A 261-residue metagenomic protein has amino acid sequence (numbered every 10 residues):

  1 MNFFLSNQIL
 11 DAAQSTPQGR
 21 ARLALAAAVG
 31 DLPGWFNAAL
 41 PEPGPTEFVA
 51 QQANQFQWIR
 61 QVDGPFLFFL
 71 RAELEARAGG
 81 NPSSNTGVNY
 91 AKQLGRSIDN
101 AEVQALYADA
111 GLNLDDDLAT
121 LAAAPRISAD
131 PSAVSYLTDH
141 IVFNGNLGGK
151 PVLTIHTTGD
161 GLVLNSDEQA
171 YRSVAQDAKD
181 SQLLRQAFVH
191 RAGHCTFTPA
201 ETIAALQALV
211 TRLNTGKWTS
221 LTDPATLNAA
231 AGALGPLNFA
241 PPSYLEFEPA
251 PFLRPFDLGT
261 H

Functional and structural regions predicted by a protein language model:
M1-V142: Accessory cap/linker subdomain of secreted extracellular hydrolases
H140-P151: Conserved serine/cysteine hydrolase catalytic core
L153-H156: Short beta-strand/loop motif that positions the catalytic acidic residue of the alpha/beta-hydrolase fold
T158-D160, A192-G193: Acidic beta-to-alpha connecting loop that harbors the catalytic carboxylate
L162-D167: Conserved alpha/beta-hydrolase "acid-adjacent" motif
E168-D180: Conserved loop-alpha-helix segment in the C-terminal half of the alpha/beta-hydrolase fold that carries the catalytic
L184-F197, V210: Histidine-bearing beta->alpha loop at or near hydrolase active sites
E201-H261: Catalytic active-site module of serine/aspartate enzymes centered on a nucleophile-bearing elbow/loop
